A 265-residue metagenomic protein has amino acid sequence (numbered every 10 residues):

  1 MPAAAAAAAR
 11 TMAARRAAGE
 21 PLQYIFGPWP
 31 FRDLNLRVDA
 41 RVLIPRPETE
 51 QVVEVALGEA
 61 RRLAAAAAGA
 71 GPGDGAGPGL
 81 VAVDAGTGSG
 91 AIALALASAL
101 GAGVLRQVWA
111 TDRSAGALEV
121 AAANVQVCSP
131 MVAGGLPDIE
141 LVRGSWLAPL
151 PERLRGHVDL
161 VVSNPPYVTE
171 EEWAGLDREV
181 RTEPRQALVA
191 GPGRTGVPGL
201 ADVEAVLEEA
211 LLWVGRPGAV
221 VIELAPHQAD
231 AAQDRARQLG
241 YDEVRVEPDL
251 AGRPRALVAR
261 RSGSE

Functional and structural regions predicted by a protein language model:
M1-E59: Conserved AdoMet
N35, Q107, D138-E140, D242-R245: Conserved beta-strand segments of alpha/beta enzyme cores
Q51-A174, A205: Conserved SAM/SAH cofactor-binding pocket of Class I
L96, V180, V206-A210: Class I S-adenosylmethionine-dependent transferase superfamily signal
P166-A205: Mobile active-site "lid"/loop adjacent to the S-adenosyl-L-methionine
P192, G196-R260: Conserved Class I SAM-dependent methyltransferase catalytic core
S262-E265: Flexible, glycine-/basic-rich loop-and-beta segments that form/coincide with the SAM-dependent methyltransferase
